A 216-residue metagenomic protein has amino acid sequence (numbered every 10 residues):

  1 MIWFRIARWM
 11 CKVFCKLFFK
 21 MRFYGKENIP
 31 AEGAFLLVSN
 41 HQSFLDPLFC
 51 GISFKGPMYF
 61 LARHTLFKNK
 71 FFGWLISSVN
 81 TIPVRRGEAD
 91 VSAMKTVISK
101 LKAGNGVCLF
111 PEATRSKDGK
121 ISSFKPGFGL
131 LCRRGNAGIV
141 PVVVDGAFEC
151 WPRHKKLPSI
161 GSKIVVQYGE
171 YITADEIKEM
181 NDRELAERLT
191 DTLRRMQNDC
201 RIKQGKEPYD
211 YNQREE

Functional and structural regions predicted by a protein language model:
M1-W9, V13, R22-A31, S99-K102 (+2 more regions): Membrane-interfacial terminal anchoring regions of lipid-handling membrane enzymes
W3-A7, K16-L17, I29-E88: Catalytic core of membrane glycerolipid acyltransferases/transacylases, capturing the structured, soluble-facing
K16-Y24, F148-C150: Short gly/ser/thr-rich secondary-structure transition/capping motifs
H41-S43, E112-S116: Short glycine-rich anion-binding loops that position phosphate/pyrophosphate groups of nucleotides and phosphorylated
L45-D46, K68, S92-A93, E149-K156: A short, acidic/glycine-rich surface segment
C50, L75, S99, L130-R134: Hydrophobic/aromatic ligand-binding patch that stacks against planar heteroaromatic rings of cofactors or nucleotides
G73-W74, N80-P111: Helix-adjacent hinge/juxtasegments
K102, K120-D182: A cross-family acyltransferase "interaction/gating" segment
